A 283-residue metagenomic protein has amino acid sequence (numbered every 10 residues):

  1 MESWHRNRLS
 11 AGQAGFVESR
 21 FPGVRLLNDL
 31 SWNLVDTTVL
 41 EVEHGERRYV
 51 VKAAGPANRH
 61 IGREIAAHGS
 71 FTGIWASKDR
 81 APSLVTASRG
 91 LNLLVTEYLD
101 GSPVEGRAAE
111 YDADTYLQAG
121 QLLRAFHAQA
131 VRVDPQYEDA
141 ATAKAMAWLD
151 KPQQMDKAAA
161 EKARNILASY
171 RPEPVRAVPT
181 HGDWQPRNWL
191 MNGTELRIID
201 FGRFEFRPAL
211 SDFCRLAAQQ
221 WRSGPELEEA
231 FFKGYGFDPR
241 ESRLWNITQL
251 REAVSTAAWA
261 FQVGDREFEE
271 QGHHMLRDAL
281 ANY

Functional and structural regions predicted by a protein language model:
M1-S31, D36-T38, V50: Phosphate/pyrophosphate-binding loops and the adjoining catalytic core of nucleotide-dependent enzymes
R8-V24, A128-G182, G272-L276: An alpha-helical support segment within catalytic cores of ATP-dependent transferases
D29-P135: ATP-binding pocket architecture of kinase catalytic cores
N33-G45, N165-F213: Active-site acidic catalytic loop and adjacent metal/ATP-binding pocket of ATP-dependent phosphoryl transfer enzymes
N58, P103, W189, F206 (+1 more regions): Conserved protein kinase catalytic core
T72-W75, S102, H127-D134, Y170-R171 (+4 more regions): A general structural signal marking secondary-structure boundaries and capping sites
L93-E110, V131, A147-L149, L250-E267: A glycine-centered beta->alpha junction motif in the catalytic cores of kinase/phosphotransferase enzymes
L210-P239, L250-R266, M275-R277: Active-site activation/catalytic loop segments of kinase-like enzymes and analogous catalytic loops in related
